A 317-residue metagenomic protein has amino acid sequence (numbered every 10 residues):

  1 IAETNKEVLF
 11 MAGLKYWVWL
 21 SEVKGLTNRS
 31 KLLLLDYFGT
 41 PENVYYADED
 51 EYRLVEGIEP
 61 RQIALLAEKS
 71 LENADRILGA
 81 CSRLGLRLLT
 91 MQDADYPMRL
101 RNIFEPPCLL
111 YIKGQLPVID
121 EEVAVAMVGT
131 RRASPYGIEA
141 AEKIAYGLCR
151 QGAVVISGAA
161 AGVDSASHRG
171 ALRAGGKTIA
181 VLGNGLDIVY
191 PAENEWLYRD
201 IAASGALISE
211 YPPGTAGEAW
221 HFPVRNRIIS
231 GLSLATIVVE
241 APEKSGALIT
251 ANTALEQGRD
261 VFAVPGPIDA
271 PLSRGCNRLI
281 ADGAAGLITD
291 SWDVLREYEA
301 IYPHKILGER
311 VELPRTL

Functional and structural regions predicted by a protein language model:
A2-T4: Ala/Thr-enriched low-complexity intrinsically disordered regions
E7-A94: Short, small/acidic-rich helices and loops at N termini and domain boundaries of DNA replication/processing enzymes
E7-G13, T90-L317: Glycine-biased, small-residue-rich flexible motifs in mid-sequence functional cores and linkers
